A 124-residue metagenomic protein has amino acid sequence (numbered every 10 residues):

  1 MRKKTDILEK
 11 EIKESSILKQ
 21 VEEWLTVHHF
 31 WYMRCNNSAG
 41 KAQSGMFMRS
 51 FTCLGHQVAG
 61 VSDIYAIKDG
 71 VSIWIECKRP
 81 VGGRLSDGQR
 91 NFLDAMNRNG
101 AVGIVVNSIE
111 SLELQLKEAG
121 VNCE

Functional and structural regions predicted by a protein language model:
M1-E124: Catalytic phosphate/metal-binding cores of nucleic-acid and nucleotide-processing enzymes, i.e., regions that mediate
